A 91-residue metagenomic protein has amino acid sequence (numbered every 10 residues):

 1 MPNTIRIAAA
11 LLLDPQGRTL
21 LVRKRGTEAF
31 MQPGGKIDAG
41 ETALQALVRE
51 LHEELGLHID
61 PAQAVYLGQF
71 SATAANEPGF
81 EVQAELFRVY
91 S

Functional and structural regions predicted by a protein language model:
M1-T19, K36: Conserved N-terminal beta-strand and adjoining loop/helix that marks the start of the Nudix/MutT-like hydrolase domain
P2-I5, F70-S91: Active-site-adjacent beta-strand/loop module that shapes the phosphate/pyrophosphate-binding cleft
A10, Y66, L86-F87: A structural signal for short, well-ordered beta-strand segments
R18-L21, V65: General beta-strand recognition
K24: Short loop/turn segments immediately following the C-termini of beta-strands
T27-E28: A short acidic/small-residue loop/turn micro-motif
Q32-P33, E77: Short, well-ordered secondary-structure micro-motifs
P33-L67: The catalytic Nudix box helix
